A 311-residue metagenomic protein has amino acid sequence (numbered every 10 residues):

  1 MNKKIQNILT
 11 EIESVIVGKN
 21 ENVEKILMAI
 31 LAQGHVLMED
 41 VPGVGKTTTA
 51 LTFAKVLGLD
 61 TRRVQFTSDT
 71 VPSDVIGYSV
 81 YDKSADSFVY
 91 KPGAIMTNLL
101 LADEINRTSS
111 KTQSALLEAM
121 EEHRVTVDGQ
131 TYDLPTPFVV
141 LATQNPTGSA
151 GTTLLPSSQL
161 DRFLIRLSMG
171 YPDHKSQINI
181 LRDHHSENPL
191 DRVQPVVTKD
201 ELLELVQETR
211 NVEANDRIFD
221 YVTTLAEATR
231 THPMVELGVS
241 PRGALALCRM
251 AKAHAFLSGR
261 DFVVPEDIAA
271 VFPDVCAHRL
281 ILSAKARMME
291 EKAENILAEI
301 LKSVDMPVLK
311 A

Functional and structural regions predicted by a protein language model:
N2-V44: Pre-Walker A (pre-P-loop) alpha-helix and adjacent loop at the N terminus of AAA/AAA+ ATPase modules, a conserved
E24-M28, Y81-L101, Q130: Conserved alpha-helical scaffold flanking the Walker A/P-loop in AAA+ ATPase domains
I30-T67: Walker A/P-loop
D40, D103-E104, A115: Walker B catalytic acidic pair
V41, V75, T143: P-loop (Walker A) phosphate-binding loop of NTP-binding proteins
V56-S84: AAA+/P-loop NTPase substrate/partner-engagement loops
D82-A85, T108, T112, M120-V212 (+1 more regions): Canonical AAA+ ATPase core
T231-A311: C-terminal engagement/docking regions of AAA+ P-loop ATPases
